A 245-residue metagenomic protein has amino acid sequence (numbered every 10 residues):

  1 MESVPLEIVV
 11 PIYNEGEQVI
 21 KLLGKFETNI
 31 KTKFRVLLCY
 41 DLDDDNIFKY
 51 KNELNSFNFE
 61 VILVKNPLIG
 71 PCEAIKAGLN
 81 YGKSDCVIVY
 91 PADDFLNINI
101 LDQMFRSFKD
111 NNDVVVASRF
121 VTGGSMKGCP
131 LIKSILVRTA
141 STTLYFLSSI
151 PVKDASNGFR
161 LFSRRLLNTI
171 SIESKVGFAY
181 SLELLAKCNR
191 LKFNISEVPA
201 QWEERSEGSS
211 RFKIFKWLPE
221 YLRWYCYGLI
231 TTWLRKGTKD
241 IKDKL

Functional and structural regions predicted by a protein language model:
M1-L6, V10-P11, E17-Q18, G24-E27 (+3 more regions): Hydrophobic helical membrane-anchoring modules
V4-L6, E27-L38, N58-V61: Short loop->beta transition adjacent to catalytic acidic/histidine clusters or analogous donor-positioning motifs
E15-Q18, D43, P71, N97: Donor nucleotide-sugar binding loop of glycosyltransferases
Y40-K49: A conserved acidic beta->alpha catalytic loop
K49-N55: Short, aromatic/basic amphipathic alpha-helical patches
N55, K109, N189: Anion (oxyanion) recognition and catalysis
N66-Y81, C86, I98-F178, R205-F215 (+1 more regions): Acceptor/aglycone-binding surface of glycosyltransferases and processive sugar-polymer synthases
